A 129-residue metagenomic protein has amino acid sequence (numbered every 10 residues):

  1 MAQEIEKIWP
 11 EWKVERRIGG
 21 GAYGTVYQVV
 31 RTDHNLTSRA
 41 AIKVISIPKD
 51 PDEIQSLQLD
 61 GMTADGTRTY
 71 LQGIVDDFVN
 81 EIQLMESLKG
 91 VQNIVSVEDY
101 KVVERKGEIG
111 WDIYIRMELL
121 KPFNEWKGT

Functional and structural regions predicted by a protein language model:
M1-V14: A short, low-complexity linker immediately N-terminal to eukaryotic Hanks-type protein kinase catalytic domains
E15-A22, V26: Protein kinase glycine-rich loop
G19, K89-N93: Flexible N-lobe loop architecture of eukaryotic-like protein kinase catalytic domains
Y27-Q28, L36-T63: Glycine-rich ATP phosphate-binding loop
A41, Y114-R116: Conserved hydrophobic/aromatic residues on the N-lobe beta-strands of protein kinase domains
S56-S87: AlphaC helix of the eukaryotic protein kinase fold
S96-I113: Short beta-strand micro-motifs within the conserved protein kinase catalytic domain, predominantly in the N-lobe
L120-T129: Structural motif in protein kinase domains
